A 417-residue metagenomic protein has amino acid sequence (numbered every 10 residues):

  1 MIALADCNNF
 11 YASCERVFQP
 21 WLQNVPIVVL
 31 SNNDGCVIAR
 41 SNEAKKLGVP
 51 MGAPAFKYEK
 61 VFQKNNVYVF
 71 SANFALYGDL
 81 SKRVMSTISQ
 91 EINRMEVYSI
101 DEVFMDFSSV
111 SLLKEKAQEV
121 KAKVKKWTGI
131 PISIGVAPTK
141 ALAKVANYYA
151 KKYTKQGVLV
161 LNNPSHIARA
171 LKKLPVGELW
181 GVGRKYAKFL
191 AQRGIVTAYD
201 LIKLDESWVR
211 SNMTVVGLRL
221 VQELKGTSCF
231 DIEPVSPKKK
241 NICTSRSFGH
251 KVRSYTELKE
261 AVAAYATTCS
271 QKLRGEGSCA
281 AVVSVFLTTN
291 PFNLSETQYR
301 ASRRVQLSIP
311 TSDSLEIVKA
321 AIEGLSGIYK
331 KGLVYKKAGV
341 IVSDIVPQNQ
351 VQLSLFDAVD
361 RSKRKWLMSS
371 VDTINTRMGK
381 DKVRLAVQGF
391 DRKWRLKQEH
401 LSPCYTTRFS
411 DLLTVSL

Functional and structural regions predicted by a protein language model:
M1-Q222, R361-L417: Gly/Gly-Pro- and Ser/Thr-rich, intrinsically disordered tail segments characteristic of DNA damage-repair and tolerance
F10, N33-C36, N290-N293, I345-N349: Short, charged/polar surface micro-motifs in flexible loops or helix N-caps
K46, Y186, A191-V334, Q350: DNA-contacting surface of Y-family translesion DNA polymerases
Y98-E102, A137-K140, S278-V282, L333-K337: Short Gly/Ser/Thr- and Asp/Glu-enriched loop/turn motifs at secondary-structure junctions
V103-S108, S302-S308, V351-D357: Short, hydrophobic beta-strand segments
S111-E115, L294, V346-L353: Short, charged/polar, Gly/Pro-enriched secondary-structure boundary elements
V136-K140, L287-T289, G339-D344, V387-G389: A general secondary-structure junction signal
I322-R377: C-terminal hydrophobic structural anchor segments that stabilize assembly/packing rather than catalytic chemistry
